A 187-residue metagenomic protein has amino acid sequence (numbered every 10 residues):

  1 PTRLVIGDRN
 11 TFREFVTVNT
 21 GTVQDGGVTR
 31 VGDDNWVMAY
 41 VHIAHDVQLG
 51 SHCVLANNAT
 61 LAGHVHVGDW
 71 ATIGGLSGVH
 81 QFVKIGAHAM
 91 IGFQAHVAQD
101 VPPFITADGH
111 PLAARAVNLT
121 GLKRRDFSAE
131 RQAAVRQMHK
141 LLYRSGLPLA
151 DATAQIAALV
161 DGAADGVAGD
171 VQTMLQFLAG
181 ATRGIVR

Functional and structural regions predicted by a protein language model:
P1-A113: Structural signal for interior beta-strand "rungs" in well-ordered beta-sheet cores of soluble enzyme domains
R3, R9, F104, H110-R187: Terminal amphipathic alpha-helical/low-complexity segments used for targeting or macromolecular assembly
